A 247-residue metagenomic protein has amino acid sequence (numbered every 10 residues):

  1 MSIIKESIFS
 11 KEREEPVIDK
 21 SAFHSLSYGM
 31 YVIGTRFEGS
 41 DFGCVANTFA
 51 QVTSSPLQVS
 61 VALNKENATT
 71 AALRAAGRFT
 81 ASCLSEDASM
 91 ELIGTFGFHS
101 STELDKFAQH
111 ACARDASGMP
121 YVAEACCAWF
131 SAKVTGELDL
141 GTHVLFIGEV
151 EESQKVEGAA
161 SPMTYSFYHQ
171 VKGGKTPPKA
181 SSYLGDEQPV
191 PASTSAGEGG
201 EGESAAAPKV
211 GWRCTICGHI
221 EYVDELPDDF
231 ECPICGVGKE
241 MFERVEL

Functional and structural regions predicted by a protein language model:
S2-K209, I216, D224, L247: Basic, polyanion-binding surface patches
T48, G236-K239: Extracellular/secretory pathway and lumenal proteins
C214-C217, C232-C235: Short cysteine-rich clusters marking metal-coordination/redox-active sites
V223-D224, E240-R244: Short, non-ligating residues that shape and space the ligands of small metal-coordination modules and catalytic
V223-E231: Short linker/helix segments within small regulatory modules
P233, V245-L247: Charge-rich (especially acidic), low-complexity segments
